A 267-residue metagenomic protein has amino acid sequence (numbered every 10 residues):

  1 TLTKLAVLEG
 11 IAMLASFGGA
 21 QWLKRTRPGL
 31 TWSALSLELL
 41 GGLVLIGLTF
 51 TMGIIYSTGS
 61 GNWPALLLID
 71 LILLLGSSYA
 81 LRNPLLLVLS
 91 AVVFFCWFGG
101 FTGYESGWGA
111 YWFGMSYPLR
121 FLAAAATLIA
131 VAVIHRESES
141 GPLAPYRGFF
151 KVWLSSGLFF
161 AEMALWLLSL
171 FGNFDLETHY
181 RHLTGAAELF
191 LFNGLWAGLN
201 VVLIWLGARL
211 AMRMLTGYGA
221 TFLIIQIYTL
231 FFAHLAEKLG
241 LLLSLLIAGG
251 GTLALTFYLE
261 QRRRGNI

Functional and structural regions predicted by a protein language model:
T1-I267: Alpha-helical multi-pass membrane segments and their bilayer interfacial helix-loop junctions
